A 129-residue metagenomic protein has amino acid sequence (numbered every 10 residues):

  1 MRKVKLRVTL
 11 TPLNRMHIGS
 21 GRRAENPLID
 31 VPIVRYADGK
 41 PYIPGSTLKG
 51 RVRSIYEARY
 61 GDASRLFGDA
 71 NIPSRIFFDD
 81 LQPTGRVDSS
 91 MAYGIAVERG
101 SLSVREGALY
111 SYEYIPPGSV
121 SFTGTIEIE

Functional and structural regions predicted by a protein language model:
M1-E129: Small/polar/charged residue-enriched interaction surfaces, especially the RNA/DNA-contacting tracks of RNP/CRISPR
